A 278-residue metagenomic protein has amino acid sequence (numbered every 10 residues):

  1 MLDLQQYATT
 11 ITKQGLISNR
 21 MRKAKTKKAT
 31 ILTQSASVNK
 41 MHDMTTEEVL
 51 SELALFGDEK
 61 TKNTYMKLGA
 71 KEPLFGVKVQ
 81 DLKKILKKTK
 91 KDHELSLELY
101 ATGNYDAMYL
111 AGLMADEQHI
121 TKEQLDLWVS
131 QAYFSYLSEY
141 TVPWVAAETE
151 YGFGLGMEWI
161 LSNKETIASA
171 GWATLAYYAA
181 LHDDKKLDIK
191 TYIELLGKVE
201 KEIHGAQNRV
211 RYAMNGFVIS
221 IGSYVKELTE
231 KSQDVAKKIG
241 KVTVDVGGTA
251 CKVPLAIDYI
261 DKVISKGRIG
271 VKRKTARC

Functional and structural regions predicted by a protein language model:
L4-Y7, I11, R22-K28, V38-C278: Alpha-helical scaffold domains
S18-R20: Intrinsic disorder/low-complexity segments enriched in small, polar and charged residues
